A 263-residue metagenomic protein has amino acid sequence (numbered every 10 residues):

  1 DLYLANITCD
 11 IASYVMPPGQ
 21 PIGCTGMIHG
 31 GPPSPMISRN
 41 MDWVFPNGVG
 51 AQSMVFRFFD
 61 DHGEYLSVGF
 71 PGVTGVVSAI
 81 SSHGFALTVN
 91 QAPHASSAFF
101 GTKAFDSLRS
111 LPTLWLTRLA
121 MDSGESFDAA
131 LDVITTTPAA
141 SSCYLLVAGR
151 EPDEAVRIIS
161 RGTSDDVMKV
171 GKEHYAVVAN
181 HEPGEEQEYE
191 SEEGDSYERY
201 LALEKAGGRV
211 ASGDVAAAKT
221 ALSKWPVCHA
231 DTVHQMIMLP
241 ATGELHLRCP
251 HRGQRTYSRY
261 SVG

Functional and structural regions predicted by a protein language model:
D1-G23: Conserved, charged/glycine-enriched, solvent-exposed linker/hinge segments that sit just outside catalytic
L4-I11, H29-M36, N40-G263: C-terminal, well-structured catalytic/ligand-binding subdomain of enzymes
